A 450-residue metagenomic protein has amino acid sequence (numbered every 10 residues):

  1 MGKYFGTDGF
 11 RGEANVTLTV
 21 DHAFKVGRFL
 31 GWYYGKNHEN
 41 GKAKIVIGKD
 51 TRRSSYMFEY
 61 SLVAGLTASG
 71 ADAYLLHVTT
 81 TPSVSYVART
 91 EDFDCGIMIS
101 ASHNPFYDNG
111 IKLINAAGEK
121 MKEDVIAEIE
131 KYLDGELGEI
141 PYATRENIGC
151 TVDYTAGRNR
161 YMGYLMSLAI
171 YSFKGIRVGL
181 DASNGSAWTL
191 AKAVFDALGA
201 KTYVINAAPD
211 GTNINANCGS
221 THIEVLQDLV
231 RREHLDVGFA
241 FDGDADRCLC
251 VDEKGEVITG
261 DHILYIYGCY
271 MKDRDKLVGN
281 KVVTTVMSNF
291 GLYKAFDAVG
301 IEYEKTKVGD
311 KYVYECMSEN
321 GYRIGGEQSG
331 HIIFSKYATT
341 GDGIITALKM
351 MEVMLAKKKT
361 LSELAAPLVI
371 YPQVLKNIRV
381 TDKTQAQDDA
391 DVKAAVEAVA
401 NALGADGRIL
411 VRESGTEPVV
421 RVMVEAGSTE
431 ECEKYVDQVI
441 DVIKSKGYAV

Functional and structural regions predicted by a protein language model:
M1-A64, A68-S69, T151-V178, T384-Q385: An N-terminal, well-structured beta->alpha segment
F5-G6, I47, A73-V78, M98-I99 (+7 more regions): General beta-strand structural signal in soluble alpha/beta enzymes
E13, N109-E233: Gly/Ser/Thr-enriched, mixed-charge loops and adjacent short helices that form phosphate/oxyanion-binding elements
K44-D108, A193-V251: N-terminal small/polar loop signature for handling phosphorylated ligands or for N-terminal nucleophile
G48-D50, L180-A182, D252, K336 (+1 more regions): Short glycine-centered, acidic/aromatic-flanked micro-motifs in structured strand/loop junctions that mark active-site
A127-M162, S167, E253-G326, I332-F334: Proline/glycine-rich low-complexity loops and linkers
V237, R274-V450: Phosphate-binding and adjacent anionic-ligand microenvironments
